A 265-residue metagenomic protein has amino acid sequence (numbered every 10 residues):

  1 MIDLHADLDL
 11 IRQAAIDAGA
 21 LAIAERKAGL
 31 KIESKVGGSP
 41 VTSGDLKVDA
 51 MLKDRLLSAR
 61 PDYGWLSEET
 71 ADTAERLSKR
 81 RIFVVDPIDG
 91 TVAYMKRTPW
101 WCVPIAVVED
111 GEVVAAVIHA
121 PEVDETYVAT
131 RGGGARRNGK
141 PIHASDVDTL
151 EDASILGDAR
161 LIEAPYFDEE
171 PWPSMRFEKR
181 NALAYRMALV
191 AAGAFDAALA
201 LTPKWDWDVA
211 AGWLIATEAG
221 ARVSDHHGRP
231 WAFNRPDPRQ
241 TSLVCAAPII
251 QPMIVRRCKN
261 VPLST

Functional and structural regions predicted by a protein language model:
M1-I88, L263-T265: N-terminal subdomain of lithium-sensitive/metallo-dependent phosphomonoesterases centered on the IMPase/IPPase/PAP
A22, D45, L56, T91 (+6 more regions): Residue-level signal for inorganic ion chemistry
L46, A50, E69, P87-G90 (+5 more regions): Generic detector of well-ordered alpha-helical packing
S67-E69, G139, N181, H227: Short loop/edge segments at beta-strand edges and connector loops that shape dinucleotide/nucleotide cofactor-binding
R76-R136, D152: DPxDG-like acidic metal-binding loop motif
R137-A144: A structural micro-motif at secondary-structure boundaries
A144-T265: An extended, acidic
